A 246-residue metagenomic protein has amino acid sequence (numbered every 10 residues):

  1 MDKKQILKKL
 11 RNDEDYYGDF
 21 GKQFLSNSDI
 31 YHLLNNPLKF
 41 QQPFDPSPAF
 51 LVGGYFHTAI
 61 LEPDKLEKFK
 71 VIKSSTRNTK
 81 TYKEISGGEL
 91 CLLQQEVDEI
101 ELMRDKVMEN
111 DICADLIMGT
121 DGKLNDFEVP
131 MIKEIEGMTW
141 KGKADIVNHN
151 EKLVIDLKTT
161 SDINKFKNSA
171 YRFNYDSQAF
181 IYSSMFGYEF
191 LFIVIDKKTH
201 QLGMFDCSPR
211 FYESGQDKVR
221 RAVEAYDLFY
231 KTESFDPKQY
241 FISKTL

Functional and structural regions predicted by a protein language model:
M1-K141, Y240-L246: Metal-dependent nuclease catalytic cores that hydrolyze phosphodiester bonds in DNA/RNA, characterized by
F44-D45, G88-L92, N164-F173, S208-F211: Short histidine-centered catalytic/ligand-binding loop motif
L51, K141, N174-S177, I181 (+1 more regions): Short, well-structured alpha-helical interface segments that form or flank functional binding sites
H57, I146, V219: A residue-level signal for conserved active-site and pocket-lining positions in enzyme catalytic cores
V97-I100, R104-D105, N168-Y171, I181-L246: Metal-dependent nuclease catalytic regions and adjoining charged, substrate-binding loops involved in nucleic-acid end
V129-M131, K158-T159, V194: Short, structured patches in soluble enzyme cores that scaffold and shape functional sites
G137-K141, N148-K152, Y188, T199-H200: Coil-to-beta-strand transition motifs
G142-F166, Y182: Conserved catalytic cores of phosphodiester-cleaving nucleases, focusing on short active-site segments
